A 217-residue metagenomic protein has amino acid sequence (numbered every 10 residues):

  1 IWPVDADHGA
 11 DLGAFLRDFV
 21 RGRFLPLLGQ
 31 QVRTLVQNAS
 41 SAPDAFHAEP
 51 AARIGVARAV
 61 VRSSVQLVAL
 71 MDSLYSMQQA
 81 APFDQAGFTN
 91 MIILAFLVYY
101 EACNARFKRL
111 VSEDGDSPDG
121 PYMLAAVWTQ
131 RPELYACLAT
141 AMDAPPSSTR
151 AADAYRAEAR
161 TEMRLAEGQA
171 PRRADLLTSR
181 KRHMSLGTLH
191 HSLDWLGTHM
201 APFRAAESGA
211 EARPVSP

Functional and structural regions predicted by a protein language model:
I1-P217: Extended helix-rich, non-globular scaffold segments
